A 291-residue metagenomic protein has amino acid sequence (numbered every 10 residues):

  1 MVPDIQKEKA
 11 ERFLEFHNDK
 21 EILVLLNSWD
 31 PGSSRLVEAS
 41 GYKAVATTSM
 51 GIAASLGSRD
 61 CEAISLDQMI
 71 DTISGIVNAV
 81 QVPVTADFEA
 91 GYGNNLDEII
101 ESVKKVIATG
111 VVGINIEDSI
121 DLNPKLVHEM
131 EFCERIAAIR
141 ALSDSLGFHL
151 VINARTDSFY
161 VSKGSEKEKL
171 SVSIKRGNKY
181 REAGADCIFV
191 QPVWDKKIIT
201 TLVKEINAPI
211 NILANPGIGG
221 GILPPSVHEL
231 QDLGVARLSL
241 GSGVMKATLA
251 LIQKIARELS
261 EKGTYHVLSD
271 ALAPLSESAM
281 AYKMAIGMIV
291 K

Functional and structural regions predicted by a protein language model:
V2-L240, A247, R257-E258, M288-V290: Alpha/beta enzyme core
S239-K291: Conserved alpha/beta catalytic core and glycan-binding cleft of carbohydrate-active enzymes
